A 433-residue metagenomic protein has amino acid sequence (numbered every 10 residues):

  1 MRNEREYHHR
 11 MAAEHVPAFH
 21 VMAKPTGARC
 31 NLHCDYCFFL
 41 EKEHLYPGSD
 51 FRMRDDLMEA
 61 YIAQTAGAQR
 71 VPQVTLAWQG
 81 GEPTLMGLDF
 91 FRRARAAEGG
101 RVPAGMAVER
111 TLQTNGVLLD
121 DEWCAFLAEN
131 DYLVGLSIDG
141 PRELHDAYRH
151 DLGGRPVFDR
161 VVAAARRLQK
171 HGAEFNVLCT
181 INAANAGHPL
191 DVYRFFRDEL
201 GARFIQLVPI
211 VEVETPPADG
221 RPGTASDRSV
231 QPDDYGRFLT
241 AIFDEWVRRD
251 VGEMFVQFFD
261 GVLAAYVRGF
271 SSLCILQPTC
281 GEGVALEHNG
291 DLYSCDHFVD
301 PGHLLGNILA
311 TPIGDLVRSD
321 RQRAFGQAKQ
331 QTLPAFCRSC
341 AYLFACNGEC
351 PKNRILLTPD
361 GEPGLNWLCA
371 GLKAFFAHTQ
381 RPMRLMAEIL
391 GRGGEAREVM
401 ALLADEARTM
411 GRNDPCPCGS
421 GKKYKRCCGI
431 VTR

Functional and structural regions predicted by a protein language model:
M1-A23, E395, V399-A407: N-terminal [4Fe-4S]-dependent radical SAM core
V16-D56, C428-T432: Canonical Radical SAM [4Fe-4S] cluster-binding loop centered on the CxxxCxxC motif and its immediate flanking residues
R29-L40, S294-H297, P334-K352, P417-G429: Local cysteine-cluster metal-coordination motifs and their immediate loop/turn environment, predominantly Fe-S cluster
M58, I62-A77, M86-E212, C427: Radical SAM/AdoMet-radical enzyme domain recognition
A60-Q79, F325, G364-A404: Short Fe-S-cluster ligation motifs
Y148-D159, R166, K170-I275, T279 (+2 more regions): Radical SAM enzyme [4Fe-4S]-AdoMet core and its adjacent flexible, acidic and glycine-rich loops/tails across
V299-Y342: Membrane-interface junctions of multi-pass transporters
I389-R433: Acidic/negatively charged segments and metal-coordination signatures
